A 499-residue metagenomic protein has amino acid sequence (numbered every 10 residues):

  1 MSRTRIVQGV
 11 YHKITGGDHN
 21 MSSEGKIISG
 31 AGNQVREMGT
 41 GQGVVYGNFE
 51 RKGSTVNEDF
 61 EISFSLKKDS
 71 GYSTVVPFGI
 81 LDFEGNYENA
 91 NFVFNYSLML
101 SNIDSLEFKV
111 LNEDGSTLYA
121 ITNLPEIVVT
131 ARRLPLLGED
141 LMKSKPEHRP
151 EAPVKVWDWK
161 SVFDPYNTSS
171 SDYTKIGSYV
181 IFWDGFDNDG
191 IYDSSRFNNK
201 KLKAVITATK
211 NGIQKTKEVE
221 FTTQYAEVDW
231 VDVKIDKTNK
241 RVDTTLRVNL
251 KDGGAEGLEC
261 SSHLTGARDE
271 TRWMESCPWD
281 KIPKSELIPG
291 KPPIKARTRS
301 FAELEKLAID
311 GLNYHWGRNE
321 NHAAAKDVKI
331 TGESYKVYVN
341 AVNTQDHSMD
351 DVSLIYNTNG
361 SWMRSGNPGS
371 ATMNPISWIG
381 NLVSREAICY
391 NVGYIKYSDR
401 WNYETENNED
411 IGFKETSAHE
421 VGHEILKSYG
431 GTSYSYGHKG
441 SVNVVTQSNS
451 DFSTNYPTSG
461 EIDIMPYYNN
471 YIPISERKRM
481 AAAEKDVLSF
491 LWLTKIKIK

Functional and structural regions predicted by a protein language model:
M1-E61: Right-handed beta-helix
V56-L141, E218-T222, V228-W230: Short, compositionally biased P/S/T/A/G/V-rich stretches that sit at domain boundaries
F108, S195-N211: Short, aromatic- and glycine-rich surface loops/edge beta-strands on solvent-exposed regions
S161-N198: Signal that preferentially marks extracellular ectodomain short beta-strand elements of beta-sandwich modules
D189-Y192, T209-T216: Short acidic/polar inter-strand loop motif in beta-rich domains
G212-I213, Q224-T245, L250-N340: Zn2+-dependent metallopeptidase catalytic core
Y335, V342-G437: Active-site-proximal segment of zinc-dependent metalloprotease catalytic domains
S398-K499: The catalytic-center signature of Zn2+-dependent metalloproteases
